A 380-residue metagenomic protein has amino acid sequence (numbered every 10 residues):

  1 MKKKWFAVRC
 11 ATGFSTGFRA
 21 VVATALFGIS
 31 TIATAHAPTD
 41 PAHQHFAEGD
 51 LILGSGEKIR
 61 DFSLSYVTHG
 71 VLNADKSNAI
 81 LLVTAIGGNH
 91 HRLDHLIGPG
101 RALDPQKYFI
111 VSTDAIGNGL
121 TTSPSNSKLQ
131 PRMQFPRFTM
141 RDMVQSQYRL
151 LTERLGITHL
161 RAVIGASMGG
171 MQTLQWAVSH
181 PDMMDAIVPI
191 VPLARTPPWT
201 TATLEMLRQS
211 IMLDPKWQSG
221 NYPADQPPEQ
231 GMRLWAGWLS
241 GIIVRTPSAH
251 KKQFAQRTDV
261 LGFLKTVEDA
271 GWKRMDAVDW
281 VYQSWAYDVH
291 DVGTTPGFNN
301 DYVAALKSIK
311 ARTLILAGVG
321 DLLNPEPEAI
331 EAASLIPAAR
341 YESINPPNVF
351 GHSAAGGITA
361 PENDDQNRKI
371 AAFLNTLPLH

Functional and structural regions predicted by a protein language model:
F18, A35-L82, H90, L379-H380: Catalytic-loop region of hydrolases
S63-L129: N-terminal cap/lid subdomain of alpha/beta-hydrolase-fold enzymes
R141-R161: Conserved acidic catalytic loop of the alpha/beta-hydrolase fold
H159-W199: Conserved hydrolase catalytic core segment
M183, P189-A270: Alpha/beta-hydrolase-fold enzymes
I309, I315-A317: Short beta-strand/loop motif that positions the catalytic acidic residue of the alpha/beta-hydrolase fold
L322-E328: Conserved alpha/beta-hydrolase "acid-adjacent" motif
A339-H380: Catalytic active-site module of serine/aspartate enzymes centered on a nucleophile-bearing elbow/loop
